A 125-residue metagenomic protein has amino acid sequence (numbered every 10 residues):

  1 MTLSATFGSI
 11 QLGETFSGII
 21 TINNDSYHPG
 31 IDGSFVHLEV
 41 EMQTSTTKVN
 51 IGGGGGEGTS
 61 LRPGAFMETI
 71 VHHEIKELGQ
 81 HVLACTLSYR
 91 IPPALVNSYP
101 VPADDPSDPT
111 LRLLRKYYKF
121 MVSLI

Functional and structural regions predicted by a protein language model:
M1-I125: Terminal, compositionally biased non-globular sequences in eukaryotic proteins
